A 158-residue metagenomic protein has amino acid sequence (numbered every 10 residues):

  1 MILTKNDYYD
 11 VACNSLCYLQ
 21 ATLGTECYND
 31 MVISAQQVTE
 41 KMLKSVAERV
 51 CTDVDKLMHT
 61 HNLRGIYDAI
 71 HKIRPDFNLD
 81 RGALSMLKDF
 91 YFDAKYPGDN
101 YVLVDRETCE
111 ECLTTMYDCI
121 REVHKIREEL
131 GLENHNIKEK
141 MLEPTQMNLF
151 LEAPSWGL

Functional and structural regions predicted by a protein language model:
M1-L158: Terminal alpha-helical segments
